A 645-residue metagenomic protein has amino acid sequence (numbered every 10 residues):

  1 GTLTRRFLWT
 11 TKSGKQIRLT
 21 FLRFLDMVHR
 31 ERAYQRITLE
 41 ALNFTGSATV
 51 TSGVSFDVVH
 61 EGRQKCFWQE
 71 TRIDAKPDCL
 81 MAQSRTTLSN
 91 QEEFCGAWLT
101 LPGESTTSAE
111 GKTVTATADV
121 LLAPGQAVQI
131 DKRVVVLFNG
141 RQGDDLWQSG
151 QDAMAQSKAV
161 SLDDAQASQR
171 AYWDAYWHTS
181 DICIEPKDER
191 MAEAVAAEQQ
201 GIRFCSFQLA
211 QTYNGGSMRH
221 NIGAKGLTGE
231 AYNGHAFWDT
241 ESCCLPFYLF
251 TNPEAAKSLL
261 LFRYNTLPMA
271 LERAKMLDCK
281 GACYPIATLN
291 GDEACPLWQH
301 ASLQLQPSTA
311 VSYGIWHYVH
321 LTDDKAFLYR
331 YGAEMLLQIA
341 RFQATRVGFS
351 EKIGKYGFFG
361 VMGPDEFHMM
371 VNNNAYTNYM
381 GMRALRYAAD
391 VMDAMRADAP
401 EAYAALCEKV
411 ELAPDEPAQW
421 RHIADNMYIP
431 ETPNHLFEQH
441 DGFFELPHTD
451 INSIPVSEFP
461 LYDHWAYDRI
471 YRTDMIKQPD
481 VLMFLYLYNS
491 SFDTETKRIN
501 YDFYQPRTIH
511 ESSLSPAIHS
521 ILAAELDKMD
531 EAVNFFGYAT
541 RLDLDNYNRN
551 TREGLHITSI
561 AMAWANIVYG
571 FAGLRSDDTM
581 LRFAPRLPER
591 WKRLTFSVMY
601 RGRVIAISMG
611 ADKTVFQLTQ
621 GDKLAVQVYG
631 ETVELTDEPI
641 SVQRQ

Functional and structural regions predicted by a protein language model:
G1-R18, T494-R498, Q505, S513 (+1 more regions): Non-catalytic C-terminal accessory modules of carbohydrate-active enzymes
G1-Y232, A466-R469: Acidic/polar, glycine-enriched structural segments that form the non-catalytic walls/loops of the carbohydrate-binding
F138, T228-A236, A282-R330, R341-R421: The feature captures the catalytic groove of carbohydrate-active enzymes
P186-Q199, G216-S217, F250-L260, V319-E334 (+4 more regions): Structural helix-adjacent loops and short alpha-helical linkers that scaffold large soluble proteins
F204-Q211, F262-M269, E334-R346, R383 (+3 more regions): Alpha-helical scaffold segments in carbohydrate-active enzymes
Q208-Q211, S242-P253, Q299, A310-K325 (+6 more regions): Well-ordered alpha-helical scaffold segments within catalytic/enzyme domains
Y213-T228, E254-Y313, V319, K325-R330 (+4 more regions): Helix-terminus loop motifs that line ligand-binding clefts
A236-N265, R330, D393, L406-R552: Active-site core of glycosidic bond-cleaving carbohydrate-active enzymes
